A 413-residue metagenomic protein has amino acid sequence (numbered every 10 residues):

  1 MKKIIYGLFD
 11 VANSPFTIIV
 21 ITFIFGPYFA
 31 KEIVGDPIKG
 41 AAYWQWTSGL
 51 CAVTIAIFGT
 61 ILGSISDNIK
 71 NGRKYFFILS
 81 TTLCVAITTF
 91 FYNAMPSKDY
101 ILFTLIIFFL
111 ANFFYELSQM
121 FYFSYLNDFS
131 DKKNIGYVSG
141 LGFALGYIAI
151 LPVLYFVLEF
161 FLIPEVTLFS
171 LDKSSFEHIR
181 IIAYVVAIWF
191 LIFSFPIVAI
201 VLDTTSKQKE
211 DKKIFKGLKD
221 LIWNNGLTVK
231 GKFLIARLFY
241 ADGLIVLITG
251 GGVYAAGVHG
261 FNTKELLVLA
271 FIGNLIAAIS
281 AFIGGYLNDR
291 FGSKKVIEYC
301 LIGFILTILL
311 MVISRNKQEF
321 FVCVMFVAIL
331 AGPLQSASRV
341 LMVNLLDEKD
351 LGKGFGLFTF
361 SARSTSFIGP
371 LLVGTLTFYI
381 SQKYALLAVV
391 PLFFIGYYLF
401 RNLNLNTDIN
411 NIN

Functional and structural regions predicted by a protein language model:
K3, L202-I235: Juxtamembrane intracellular "pre-TM" segments in multi-pass secondary transporters
K3, Y92-N93, W189-I200, L387-N413: Multi-pass alpha-helical transporter architecture, strongest for 12-TM Major Facilitator/SLC carriers used
I18-A41, T249-L269: Short amphipathic helix-loop junctions that connect adjacent transmembrane helices in Major Facilitator Superfamily/SLC
F58-N71, S280-G292, T377: Helix-to-loop junctions at the C-terminal end of transmembrane segments in multipass secondary transporters
R73, E159-I188, T375-F393: A membrane-interface helix-boundary motif in multi-pass transporters
Y75-F90, K295-L310: Structural signature of the two symmetry-related core transmembrane helices
Y92-I107, V312-V324: Helix-loop junctions at membrane interfaces in 12-TM secondary transporters
L117-S130, P333-D347: Intracellular juxtamembrane helix-capping segments at the cytosolic ends of symmetry-related transmembrane helices
